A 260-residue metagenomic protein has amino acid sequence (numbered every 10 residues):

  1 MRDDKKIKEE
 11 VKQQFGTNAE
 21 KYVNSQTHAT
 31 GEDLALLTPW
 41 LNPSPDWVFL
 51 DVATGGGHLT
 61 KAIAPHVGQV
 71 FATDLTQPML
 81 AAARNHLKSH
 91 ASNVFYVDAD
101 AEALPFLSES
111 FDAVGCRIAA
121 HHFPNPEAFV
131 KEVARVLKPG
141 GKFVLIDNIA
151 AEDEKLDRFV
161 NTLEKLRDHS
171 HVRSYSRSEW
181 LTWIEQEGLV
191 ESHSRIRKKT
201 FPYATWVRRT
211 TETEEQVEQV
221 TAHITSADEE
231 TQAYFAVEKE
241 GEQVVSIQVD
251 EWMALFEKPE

Functional and structural regions predicted by a protein language model:
M1-W47, H58-A62, M79-A82, H86-S89 (+2 more regions): Conserved class I S-adenosyl-L-methionine
L50-A103: Class I SAM-dependent methyltransferase SAM/SAH-binding core
G56, P126, E191-E260: Conserved Class I S-adenosyl-L-methionine
G115: A conserved beta-strand element that flanks and buttresses the S-adenosyl-L-methionine
H121-H122: A short His-aromatic
E127-P139: A short glycine-rich, Lys/Arg-flanked "PGG" loop and its adjoining helix->strand segment in the class I
V144-R167: Conserved class I S-adenosyl-L-methionine
R173-G188: Short alpha-helix
